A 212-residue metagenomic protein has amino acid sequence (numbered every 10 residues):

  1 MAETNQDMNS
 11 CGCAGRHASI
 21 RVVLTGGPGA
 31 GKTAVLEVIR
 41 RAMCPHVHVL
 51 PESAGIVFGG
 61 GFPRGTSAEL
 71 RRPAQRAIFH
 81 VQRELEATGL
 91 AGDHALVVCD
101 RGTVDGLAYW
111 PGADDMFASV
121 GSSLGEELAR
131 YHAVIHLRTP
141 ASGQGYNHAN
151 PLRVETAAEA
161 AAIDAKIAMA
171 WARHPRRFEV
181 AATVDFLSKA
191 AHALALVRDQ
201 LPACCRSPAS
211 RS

Functional and structural regions predicted by a protein language model:
M1-R21: Extreme N-terminal, non-catalytic leader segments that precede Walker-type/kinase nucleotide-binding cores
L24: Hydrophobic anchor at the beta1->P-loop junction of P-loop NTPases
G27: P-loop (Walker A) phosphate-binding loop of NTP-binding proteins
K32: Conserved lysine of the Walker
L36-M43, Q75-H94, M116-Y131: Short amphipathic alpha-helices and their capping/turn segments at secondary-structure boundaries
E37-V81: Conserved substrate/cofactor phosphate-moiety recognition/catalytic segment in nucleotide-dependent phosphotransferases
P63-A113: Conserved nucleotide-sensing/catalytic segment adjacent to the nucleotide-binding pocket in NTP-handling enzymes
Y109, D114-A172, A181-A193, L201 (+1 more regions): A glycine- and Lys/Arg-enriched "phosphate-lid" helix/loop adjacent to the NTP-binding pocket of small-molecule kinases
